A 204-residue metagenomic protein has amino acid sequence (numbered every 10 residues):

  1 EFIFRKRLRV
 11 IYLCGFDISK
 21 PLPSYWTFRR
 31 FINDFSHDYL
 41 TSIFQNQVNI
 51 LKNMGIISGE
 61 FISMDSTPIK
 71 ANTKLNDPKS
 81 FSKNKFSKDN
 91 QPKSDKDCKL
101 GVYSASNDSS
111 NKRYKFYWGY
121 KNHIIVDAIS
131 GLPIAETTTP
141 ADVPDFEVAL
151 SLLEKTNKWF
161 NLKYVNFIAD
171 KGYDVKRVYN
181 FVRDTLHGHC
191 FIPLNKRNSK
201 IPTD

Functional and structural regions predicted by a protein language model:
F2-R5, G15-F16, P23-H187, P193-N195: Polybasic low-complexity intrinsically disordered regions
Y12: A detector of single, family-specific signature residues that are central to catalytic or substrate-handling motifs
S199-T203: Short, charged, surface-exposed secondary-structure boundary motifs
